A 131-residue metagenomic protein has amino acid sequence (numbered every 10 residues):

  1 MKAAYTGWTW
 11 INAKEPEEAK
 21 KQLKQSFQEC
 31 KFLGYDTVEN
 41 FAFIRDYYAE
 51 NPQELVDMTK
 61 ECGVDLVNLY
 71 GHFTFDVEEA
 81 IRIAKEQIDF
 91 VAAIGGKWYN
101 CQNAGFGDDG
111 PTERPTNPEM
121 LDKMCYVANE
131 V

Functional and structural regions predicted by a protein language model:
M1-P16, K20-L23, K31: Non-cleavable N-terminal signal-anchor transmembrane helices
K2-W8, V38-N40, L66-G71, Y99-C101: Hydrophobic faces of well-ordered beta-strands that scaffold small-molecule active sites in alpha/beta enzyme cores
Y5-T6, K14, Y35, V67 (+2 more regions): Alpha-helical context
W8-W10, L33-V56, A128-V131: Generic hydrophobic segment detector
I11-K20, N40-P52, F73-R82, G107-T112: Acidic-and-aromatic substrate-binding clefts and catalytic sites of carbohydrate-active enzymes
Q22-R45, A93-W98: Catalytic domains of carbohydrate-active enzymes, especially glycoside hydrolases
K24, Q53, K60-D65, F75-V131: Active-site acidic/histidine proton-transfer and metal-coordination neighborhood in alpha/beta enzyme cores
